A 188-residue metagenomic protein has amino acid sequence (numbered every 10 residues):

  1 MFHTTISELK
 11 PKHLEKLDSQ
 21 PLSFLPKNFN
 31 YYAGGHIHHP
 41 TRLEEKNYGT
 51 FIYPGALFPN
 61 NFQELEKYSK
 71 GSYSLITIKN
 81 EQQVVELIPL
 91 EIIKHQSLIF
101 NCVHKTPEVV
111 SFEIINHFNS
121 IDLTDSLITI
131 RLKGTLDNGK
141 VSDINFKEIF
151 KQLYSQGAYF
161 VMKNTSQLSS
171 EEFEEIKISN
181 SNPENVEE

Functional and structural regions predicted by a protein language model:
M1, Y73-L75, L87: Conserved hydrophobic/aromatic beta-strand scaffold that supports enzyme active sites
M1-K10, D125-L127: Short acidic, glycine-rich surface-loop motifs adjacent to enzyme active sites
F2, G34, I130-L132: Conserved beta-strand positions
H3, H13, H36-H39, H95 (+2 more regions): Histidine (H) residue identity feature
H3, P54-A56, I88-L90: Generic beta-structure capping elements
S7, K12-N80: Conserved beta-sheet core of the metallophosphoesterase superfamily
N80-E188: Accessory, non-catalytic peripheral segments of nucleic-acid enzymes
